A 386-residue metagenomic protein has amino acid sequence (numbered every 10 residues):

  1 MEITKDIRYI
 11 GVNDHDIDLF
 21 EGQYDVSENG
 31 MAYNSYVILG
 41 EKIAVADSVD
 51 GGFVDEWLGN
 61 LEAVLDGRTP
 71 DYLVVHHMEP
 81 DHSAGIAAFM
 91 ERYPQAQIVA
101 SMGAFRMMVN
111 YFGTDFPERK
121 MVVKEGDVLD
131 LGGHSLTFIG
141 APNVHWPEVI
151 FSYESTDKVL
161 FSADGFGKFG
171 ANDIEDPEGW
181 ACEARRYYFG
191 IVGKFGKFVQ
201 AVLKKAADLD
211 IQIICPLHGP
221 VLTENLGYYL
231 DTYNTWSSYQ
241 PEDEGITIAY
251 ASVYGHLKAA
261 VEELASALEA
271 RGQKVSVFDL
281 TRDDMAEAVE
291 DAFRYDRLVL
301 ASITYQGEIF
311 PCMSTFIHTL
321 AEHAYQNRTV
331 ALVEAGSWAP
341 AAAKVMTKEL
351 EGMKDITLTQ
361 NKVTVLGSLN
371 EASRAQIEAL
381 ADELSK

Functional and structural regions predicted by a protein language model:
E2-E62, F151-E154, K158-S162, L257: Conserved beta-strand hairpin/beta-sheet module of binuclear metal-dependent hydrolase folds, prominently
E2-K5, A100-V149, F195-A201: Metallo-beta-lactamase
E41, G52-V99: Active-site metal-binding motif and surrounding structural segment of the metallo-beta-lactamase
K42-A44, Y72, H134, K158-F161 (+3 more regions): Structural motif
A46-S48, P70-M78, I98-S101, L160-D164 (+1 more regions): Active-site neighborhood of phospho(di)ester-bond hydrolases with catalytic His/Asp-centered motifs
H145, V149, D157, G165-G193 (+1 more regions): Active-site-proximal loop/helix segment associated with metal-binding centers of metalloenzymes
N172-I214, H218-V221, E263-F278, A288-K386: FMN-binding flavodoxin-like domain, especially the glycine-rich phosphate-binding loop
A249-R271: Short, charged N-terminal beta->alpha structural module
